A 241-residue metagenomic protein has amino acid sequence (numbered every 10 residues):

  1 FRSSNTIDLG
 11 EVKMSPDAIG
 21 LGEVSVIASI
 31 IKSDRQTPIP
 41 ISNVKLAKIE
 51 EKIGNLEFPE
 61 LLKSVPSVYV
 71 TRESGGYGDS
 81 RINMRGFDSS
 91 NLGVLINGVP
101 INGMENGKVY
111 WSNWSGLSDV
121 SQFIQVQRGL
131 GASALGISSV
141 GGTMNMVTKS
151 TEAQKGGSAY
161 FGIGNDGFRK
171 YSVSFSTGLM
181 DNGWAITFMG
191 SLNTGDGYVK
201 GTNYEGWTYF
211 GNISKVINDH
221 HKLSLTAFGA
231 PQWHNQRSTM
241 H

Functional and structural regions predicted by a protein language model:
R2-E51, S89: Short, acidic, small-residue-rich periplasmic hinge/interaction motif at the N-terminus of Gram-negative outer-membrane
R2-N5, V68-G78, G136-V140, T202-E205: Short, glycine-/polar-rich solvent-exposed loops and beta-turns at beta-strand/coil boundaries
E11, E23, R81, F123 (+4 more regions): Membrane-embedded beta-strand positions in outer-membrane beta-barrel channels/transporters
L21-E23, Q122-F123, G142, T148-I163 (+1 more regions): Transmembrane beta-strand segments of Gram-negative outer membrane beta-barrel proteins
K48, E60, N83, Q125 (+3 more regions): Outer-membrane beta-barrel architecture
I53, D79, S121, S139-G141 (+3 more regions): Transmembrane beta-barrel architecture of outer-membrane proteins
R81, P100-R128, M146-K149: Short acidic/polar hinge/loop motifs at secondary-structure boundaries that mediate gating or recognition
G156, I163-T194, V199-R237: Transmembrane beta-barrel wall of Gram-negative outer-membrane proteins
